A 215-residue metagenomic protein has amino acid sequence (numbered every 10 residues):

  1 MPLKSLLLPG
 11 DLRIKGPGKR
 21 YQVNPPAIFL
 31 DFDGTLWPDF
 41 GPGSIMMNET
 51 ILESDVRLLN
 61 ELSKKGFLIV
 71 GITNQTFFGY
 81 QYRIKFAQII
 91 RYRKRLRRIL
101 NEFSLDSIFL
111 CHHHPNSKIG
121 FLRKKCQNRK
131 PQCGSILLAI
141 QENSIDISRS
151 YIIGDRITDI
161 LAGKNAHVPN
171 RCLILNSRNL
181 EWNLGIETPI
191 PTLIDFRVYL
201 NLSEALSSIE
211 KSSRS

Functional and structural regions predicted by a protein language model:
P2-V23, I28, I90, K94-S107 (+2 more regions): Asp-based, Mg2+/Mn2+-dependent phosphohydrolase catalytic module
P2-V70: Active-site neighborhood of HAD-like aspartate-dependent phosphohydrolases
D31-D39, F109-F121: Short, basic/glycine-rich phosphate-binding loops at helix/coil junctions that contact nucleotide phosphates
L36-P38, G79, D159-I160: Catalytic P-loop NTPase motifs of RecA-like helicase/translocase cores
G41-P42, F77, S144: A broad detector of the eukaryotic-type serine/threonine protein kinase catalytic domain
P42-T50, R83-A87, L122-C126: Short glycine-enriched, charge-decorated loop/helix-capping segments at active-site entrances that position
E53-S54, Q81, P131: Surface-exposed loop/turn and secondary-structure junction residues enriched for glycine/proline
L59-R93, E102-S117, G163: Substrate-recognition element of Asp-dependent hydrolases with the DxDx(T/V) motif
